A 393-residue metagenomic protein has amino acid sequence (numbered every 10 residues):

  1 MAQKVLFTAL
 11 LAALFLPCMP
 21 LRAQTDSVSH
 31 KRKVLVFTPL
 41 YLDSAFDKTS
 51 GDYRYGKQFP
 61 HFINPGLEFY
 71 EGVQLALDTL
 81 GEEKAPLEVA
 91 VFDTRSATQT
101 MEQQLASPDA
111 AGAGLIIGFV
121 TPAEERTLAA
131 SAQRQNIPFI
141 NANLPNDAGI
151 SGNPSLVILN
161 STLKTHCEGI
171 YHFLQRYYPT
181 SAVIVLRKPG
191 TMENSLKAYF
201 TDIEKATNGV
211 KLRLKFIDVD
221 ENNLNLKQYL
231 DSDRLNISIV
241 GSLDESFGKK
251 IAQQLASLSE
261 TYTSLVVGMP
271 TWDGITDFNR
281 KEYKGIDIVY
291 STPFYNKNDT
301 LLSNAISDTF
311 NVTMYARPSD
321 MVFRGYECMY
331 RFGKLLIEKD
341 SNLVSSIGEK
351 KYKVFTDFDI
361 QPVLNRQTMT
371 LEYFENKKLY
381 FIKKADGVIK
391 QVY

Functional and structural regions predicted by a protein language model:
A2-L11, L21-Y393: Extracytosolic ligand-binding ectodomains
